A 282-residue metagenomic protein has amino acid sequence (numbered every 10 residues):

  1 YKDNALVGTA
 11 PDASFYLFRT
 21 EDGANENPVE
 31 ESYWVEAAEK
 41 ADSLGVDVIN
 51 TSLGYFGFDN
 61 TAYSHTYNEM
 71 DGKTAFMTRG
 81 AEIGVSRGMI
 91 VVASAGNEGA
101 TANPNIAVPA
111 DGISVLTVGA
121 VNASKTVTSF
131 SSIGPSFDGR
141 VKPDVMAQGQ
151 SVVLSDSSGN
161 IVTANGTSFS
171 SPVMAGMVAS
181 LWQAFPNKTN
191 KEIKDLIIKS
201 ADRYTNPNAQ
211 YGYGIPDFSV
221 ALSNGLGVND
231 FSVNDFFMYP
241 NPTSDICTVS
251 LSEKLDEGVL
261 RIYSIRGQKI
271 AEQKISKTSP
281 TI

Functional and structural regions predicted by a protein language model:
Y1, F15-D22, D47, N105 (+1 more regions): Hydrolase catalytic cores
Y1-E30, L44-D47, F58-T61, S86-G88 (+4 more regions): Subtilisin-like serine protease catalytic core
G8, S14-R19, D47-S52, I83-V85 (+8 more regions): Structural recognition of the beta-strand scaffold that forms the well-ordered cores of secreted hydrolase catalytic
P28-W34, A38, F58-T66, A93-I113 (+3 more regions): Active-site-adjacent substrate-recognition loops and nearby beta-strands within hydrolase catalytic domains
I49, V141, D256-L260: Short beta-strand/loop motifs in extracellular/secreted proteins, especially within beta-sandwich accessory domains
D71-G88: Catalytic-core regions built around general acid/base machinery
A209-G227: A recurrent domain-boundary module in secreted/ectodomain proteins
F231-I282: C-terminal outer-membrane/trafficking sorting elements
